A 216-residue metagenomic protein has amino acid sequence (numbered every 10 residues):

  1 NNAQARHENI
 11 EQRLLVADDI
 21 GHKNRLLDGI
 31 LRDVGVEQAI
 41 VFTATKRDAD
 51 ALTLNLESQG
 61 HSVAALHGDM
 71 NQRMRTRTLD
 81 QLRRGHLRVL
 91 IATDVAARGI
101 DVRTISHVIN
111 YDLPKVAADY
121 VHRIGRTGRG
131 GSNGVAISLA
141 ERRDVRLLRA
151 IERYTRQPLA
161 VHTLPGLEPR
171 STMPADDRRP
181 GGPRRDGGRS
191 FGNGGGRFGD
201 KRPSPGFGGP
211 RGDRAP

Functional and structural regions predicted by a protein language model:
N1-M173, R214: Conserved helicase RecA-like core
R84, E152-P216: Basic Arg/Gly/Lys-rich low-complexity intrinsically disordered segments
